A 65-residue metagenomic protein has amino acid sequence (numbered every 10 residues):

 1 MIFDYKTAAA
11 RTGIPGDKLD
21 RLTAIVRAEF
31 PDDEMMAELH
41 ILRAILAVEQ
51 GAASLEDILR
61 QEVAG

Functional and structural regions predicted by a protein language model:
M1-D32: N-terminal acidic leader/helix
I25-G65: Short, charge-rich amphipathic interface segments used for partner binding and complex assembly
